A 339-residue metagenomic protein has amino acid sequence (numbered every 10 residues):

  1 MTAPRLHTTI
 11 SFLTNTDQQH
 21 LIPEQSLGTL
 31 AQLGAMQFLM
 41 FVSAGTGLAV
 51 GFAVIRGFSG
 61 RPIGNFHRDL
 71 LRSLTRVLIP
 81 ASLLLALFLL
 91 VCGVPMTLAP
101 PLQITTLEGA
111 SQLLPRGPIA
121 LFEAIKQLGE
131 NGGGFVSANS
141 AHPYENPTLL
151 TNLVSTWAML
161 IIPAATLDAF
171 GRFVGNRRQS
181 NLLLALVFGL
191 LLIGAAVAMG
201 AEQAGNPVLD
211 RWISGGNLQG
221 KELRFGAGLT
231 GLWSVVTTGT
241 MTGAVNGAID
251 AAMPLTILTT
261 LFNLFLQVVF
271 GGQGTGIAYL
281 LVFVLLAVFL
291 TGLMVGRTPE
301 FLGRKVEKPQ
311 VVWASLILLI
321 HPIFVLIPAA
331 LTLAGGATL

Functional and structural regions predicted by a protein language model:
M1-L339: Membrane-proximal intracellular helices of multi-pass ion channels
